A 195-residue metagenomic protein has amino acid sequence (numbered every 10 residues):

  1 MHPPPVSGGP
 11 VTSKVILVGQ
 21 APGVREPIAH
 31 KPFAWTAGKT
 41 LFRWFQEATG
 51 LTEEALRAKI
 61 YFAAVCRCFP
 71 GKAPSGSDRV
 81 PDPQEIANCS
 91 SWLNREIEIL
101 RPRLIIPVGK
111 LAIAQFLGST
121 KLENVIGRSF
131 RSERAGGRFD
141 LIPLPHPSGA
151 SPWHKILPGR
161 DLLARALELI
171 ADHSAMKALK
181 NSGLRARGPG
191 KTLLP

Functional and structural regions predicted by a protein language model:
M1-L179: A polyanion-binding, active-site-adjacent surface
R185-R187: Short polybasic linear motifs
